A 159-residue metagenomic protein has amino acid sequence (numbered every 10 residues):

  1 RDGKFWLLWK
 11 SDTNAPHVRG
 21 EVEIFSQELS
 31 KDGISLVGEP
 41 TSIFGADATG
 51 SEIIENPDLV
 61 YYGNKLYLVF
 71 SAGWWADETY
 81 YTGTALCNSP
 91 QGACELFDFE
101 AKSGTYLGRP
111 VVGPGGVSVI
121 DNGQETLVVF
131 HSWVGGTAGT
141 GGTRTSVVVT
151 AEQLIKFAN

Functional and structural regions predicted by a protein language model:
R1-N159: Carbohydrate-active catalytic/glycan-binding domains of CAZyme proteins, especially the secreted or lumenal ectodomains
